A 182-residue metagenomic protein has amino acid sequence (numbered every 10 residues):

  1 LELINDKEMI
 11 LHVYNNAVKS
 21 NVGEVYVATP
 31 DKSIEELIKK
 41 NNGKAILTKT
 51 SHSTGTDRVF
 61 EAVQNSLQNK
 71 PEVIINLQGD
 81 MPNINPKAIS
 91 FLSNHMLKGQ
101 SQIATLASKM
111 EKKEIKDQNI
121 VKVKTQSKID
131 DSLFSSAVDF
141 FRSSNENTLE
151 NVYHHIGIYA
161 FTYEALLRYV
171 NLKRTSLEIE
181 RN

Functional and structural regions predicted by a protein language model:
L1-T29: N-terminal glycine-rich phosphate-binding loop and ensuing alpha1 helix
E2, E35, L167: Nucleotide phosphate-binding site architecture
D6, T48-T50, G79, T125 (+2 more regions): Active-site donor-binding loop signature of nucleotide-sugar glycosyltransferases
V22, N69-P71, K98-Q102: Short, high-confidence coil segments that cap the C-terminus of an alpha-helix and link into the following beta-strand
Y26, K32-L77, M81-N94: Short phosphate-binding loop-to-helix
T29-P30, I84, F161, E180: A conserved hydrophobic position in a structured secondary element of the catalytic/binding core that shapes
I84-R174: Conserved core of the sugar-phosphate nucleotidyltransferase
K173-N182: Donor nucleotide-sugar recognition loop
